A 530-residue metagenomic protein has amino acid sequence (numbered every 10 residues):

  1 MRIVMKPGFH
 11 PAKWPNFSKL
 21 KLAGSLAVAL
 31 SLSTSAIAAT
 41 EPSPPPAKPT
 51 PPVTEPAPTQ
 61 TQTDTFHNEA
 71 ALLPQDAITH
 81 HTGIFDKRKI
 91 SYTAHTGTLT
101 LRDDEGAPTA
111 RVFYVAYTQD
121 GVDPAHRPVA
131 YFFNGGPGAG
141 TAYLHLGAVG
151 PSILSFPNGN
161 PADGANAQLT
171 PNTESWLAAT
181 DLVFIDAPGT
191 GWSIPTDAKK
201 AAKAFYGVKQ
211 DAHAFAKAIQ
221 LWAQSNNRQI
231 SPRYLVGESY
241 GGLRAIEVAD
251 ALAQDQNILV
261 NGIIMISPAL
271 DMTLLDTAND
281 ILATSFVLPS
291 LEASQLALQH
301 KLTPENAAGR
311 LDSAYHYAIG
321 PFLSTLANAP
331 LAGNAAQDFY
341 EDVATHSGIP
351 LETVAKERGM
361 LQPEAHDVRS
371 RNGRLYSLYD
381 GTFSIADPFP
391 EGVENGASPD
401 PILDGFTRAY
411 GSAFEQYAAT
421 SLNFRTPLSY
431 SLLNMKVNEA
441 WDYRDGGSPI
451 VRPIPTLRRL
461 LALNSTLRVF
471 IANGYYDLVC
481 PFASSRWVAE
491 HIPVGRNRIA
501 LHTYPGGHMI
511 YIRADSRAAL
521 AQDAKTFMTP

Functional and structural regions predicted by a protein language model:
P51-T65, G106-Y206: N-terminal cap/lid subdomain of alpha/beta-hydrolase-fold enzymes
P151-S155, A253-G348: A catalytic-pocket lid/entrance helix-loop region that shapes and gates access to the active site across common
N227-Y240: Alpha/beta-hydrolase fold nucleophile elbow
G237-D250: Glycine-rich nucleophile elbow surrounding the catalytic serine of serine-hydrolase chemistry
A329-V479: Alpha/beta-hydrolase fold catalytic core
L467, P481-H491: Short alpha-helix in the alpha/beta-hydrolase fold that links the catalytic acid
P493-M509: Catalytic histidine neighborhood in serine/cysteine hydrolases with alpha/beta-hydrolase-type architecture
G507-R517: Catalytic histidine-centered segment of alpha/beta-hydrolase-like enzymes
